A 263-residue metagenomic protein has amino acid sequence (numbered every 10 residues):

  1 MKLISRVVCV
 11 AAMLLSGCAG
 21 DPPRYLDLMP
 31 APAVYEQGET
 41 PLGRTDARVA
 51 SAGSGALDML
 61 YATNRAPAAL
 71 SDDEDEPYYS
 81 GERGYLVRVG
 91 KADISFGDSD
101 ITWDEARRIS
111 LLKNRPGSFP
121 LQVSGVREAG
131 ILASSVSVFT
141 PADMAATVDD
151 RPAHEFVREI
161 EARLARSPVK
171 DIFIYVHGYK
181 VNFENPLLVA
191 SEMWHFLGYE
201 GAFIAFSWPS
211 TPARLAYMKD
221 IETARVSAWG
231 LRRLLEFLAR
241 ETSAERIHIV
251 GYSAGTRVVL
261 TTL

Functional and structural regions predicted by a protein language model:
M1-V8: Bacterial N-terminal signal peptides that target proteins for export
V8-S16: Bacterial N-terminal signal peptides
C18-F173, Y179-Y199: Flexible, membrane-associating and regulatory peripheral segments of lipid-active enzymes
Y175-G178, A205, V250: Structural cue for short, hydrophobic secondary-structure segments
S207-E222: Cap/lid segment of the alpha/beta-hydrolase catalytic domain
D220-E241: Alpha/beta-hydrolase active-site loop
L231, G251, G255, V259: Gly/Ala-rich beta-loop-alpha elbow adjacent to hydrolase catalytic centers
E241-S253: Alpha/beta-hydrolase fold nucleophile elbow
